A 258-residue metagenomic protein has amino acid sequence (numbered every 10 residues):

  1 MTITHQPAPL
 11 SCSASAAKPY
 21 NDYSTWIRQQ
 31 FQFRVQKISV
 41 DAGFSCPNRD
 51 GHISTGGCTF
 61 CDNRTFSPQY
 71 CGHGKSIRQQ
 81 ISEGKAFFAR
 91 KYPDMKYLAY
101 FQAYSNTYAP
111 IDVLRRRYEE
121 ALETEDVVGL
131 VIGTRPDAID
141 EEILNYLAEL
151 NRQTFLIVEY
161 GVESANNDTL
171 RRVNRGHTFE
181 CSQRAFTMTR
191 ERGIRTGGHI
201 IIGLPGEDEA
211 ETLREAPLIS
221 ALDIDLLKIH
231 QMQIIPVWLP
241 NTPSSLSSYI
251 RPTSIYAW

Functional and structural regions predicted by a protein language model:
M1-L98: N-terminal [4Fe-4S]-dependent radical SAM core
R64-G84, F88-I111, D126-I139, F155-C181 (+1 more regions): Core AdoMet radical
F88-Y92, Y118-E125, N145-F155, T187-E191: Acidic (Asp/Glu)-rich catalytic clusters
I111-E119, D140-E149, T212: Distinct, well-ordered alpha-helical segments
T124-E125, L150, F179-G198, S248-W258: Alpha-helix-loop-beta-strand connector modules within alpha/beta enzyme cores
D137-E141, R175, G203-A216, I255: Active-site glycine- and acidic-residue-rich loops that bind and position anionic ligands or nucleotide-like cofactors
E180-W238: Conserved C-terminal portion of the radical SAM core fold that forms the substrate/S-adenosylmethionine-binding
I229-W258: Radical SAM enzyme [4Fe-4S]-AdoMet core and its adjacent flexible, acidic and glycine-rich loops/tails across
